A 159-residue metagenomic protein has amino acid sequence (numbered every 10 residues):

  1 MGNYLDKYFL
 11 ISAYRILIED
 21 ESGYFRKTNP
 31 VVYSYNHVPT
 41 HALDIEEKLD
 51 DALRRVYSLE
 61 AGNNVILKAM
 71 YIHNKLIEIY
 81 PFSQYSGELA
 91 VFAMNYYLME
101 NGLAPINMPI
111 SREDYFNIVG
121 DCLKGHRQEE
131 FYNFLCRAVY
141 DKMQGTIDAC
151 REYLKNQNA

Functional and structural regions predicted by a protein language model:
M1-A159: FIC/Doc superfamily catalytic core
